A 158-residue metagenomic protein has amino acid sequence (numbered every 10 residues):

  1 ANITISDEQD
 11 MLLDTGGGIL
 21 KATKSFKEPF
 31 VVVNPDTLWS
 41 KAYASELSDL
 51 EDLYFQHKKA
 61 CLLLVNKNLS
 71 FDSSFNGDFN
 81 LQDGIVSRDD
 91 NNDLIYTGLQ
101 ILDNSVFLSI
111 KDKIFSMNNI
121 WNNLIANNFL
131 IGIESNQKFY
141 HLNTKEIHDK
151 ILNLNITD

Functional and structural regions predicted by a protein language model:
A1-V31: Short phosphate-binding loop-to-helix
I5, A22, D36, F79 (+1 more regions): Residue-level signal for inorganic ion chemistry
D7, N34, L62-L64: Short loop/edge segments at beta-strand edges and connector loops that shape dinucleotide/nucleotide cofactor-binding
M11-L12, D36-W39: Acidic metal-phosphate-binding loop of nucleotide-sugar-dependent transferases
G16-I19, L63, G77, Q100: Adenylate-forming
K27, H57-K59: Short, high-confidence coil segments that cap the C-terminus of an alpha-helix and link into the following beta-strand
F30-V31, L38-F55, K67-F71, F75 (+1 more regions): Catalytic-core segments of class I nucleotidyltransferases/pyrophosphorylases that form NMP-activated intermediates
